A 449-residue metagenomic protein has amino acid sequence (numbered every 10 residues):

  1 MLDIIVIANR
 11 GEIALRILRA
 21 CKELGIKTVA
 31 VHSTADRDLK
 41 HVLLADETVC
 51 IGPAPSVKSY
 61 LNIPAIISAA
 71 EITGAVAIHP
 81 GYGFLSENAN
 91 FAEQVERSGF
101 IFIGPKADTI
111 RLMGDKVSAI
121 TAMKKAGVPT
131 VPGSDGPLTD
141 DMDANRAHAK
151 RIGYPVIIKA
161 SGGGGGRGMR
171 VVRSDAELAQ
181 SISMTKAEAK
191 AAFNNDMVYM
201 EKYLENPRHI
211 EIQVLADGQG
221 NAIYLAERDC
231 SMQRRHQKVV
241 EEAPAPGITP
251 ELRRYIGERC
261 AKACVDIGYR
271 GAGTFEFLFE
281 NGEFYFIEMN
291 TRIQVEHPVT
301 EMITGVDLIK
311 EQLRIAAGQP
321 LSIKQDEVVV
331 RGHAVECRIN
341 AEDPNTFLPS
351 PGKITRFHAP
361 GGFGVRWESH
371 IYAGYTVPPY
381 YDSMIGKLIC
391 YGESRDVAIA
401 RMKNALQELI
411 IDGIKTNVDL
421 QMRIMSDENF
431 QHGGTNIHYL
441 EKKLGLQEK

Functional and structural regions predicted by a protein language model:
M1-K125, D135-A147, V397: ATP-binding N-terminal substructure of ATP-dependent carboxylate-amine bond-forming enzymes
I4-R16, A20-L24, T48-C50, E71-T73 (+5 more regions): ATP-dependent carboxylate activation and anion-phosphoryl transfer catalytic cores that bind Mg-ATP to form
V29, H79, I101-I103, V131 (+3 more regions): Structural detector of well-ordered beta-strand residues that form the stable sheet scaffold of enzyme domains
G114, D143, I157-K159, K415: Generic N-terminal leader/processing signal
H148-I157: Acidic/histidine-enriched active-site and ligand-binding environments that engage anionic O-linkages
G166-G168: A short acidic, helix-capping loop that chelates divalent metal ions and anchors anionic groups
